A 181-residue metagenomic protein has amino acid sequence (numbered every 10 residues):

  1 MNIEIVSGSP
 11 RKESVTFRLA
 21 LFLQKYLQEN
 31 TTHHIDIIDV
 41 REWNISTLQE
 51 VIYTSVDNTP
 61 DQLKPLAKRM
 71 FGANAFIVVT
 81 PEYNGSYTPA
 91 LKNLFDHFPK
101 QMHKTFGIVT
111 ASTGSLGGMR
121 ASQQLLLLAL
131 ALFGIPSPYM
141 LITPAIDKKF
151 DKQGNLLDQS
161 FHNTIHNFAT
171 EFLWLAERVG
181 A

Functional and structural regions predicted by a protein language model:
M1-H33: N-terminal beta1-alpha1 ligand-phosphate binding loop
E4, L27, I37, N58 (+2 more regions): Feature detects long, helix-prone N-terminal segments enriched in hydrophobes
T16, A20, L63, T88-L91 (+4 more regions): A general structural signal for well-ordered alpha-helical segments in protein cores
E29-N30, N58-P65, I135-A181: Glycine-rich phosphate/pyrophosphate-binding loop and the adjoining helix
V40-N58, K152: N-terminal beta-loop-helix "entrance" segment that forms/cooperates in small-molecule cofactor or anionic ligand
P60-F133: Helix-loop-strand module that forms the ligand-binding subsite of alpha/beta enzymes
